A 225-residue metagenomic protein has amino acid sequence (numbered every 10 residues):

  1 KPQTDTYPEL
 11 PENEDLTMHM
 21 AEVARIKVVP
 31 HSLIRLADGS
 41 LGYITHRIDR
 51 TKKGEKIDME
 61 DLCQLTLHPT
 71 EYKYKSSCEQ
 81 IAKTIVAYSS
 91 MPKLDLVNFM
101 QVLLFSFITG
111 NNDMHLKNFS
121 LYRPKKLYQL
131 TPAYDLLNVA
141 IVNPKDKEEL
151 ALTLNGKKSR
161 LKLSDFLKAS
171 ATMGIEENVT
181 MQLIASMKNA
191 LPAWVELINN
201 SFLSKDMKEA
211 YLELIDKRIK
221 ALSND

Functional and structural regions predicted by a protein language model:
K1-K75, Y122, N178: Conserved ATP-binding subdomain of kinase catalytic cores across diverse folds
P8-A24, Y72, S77-I141: Conserved kinase catalytic-core segment
K27, M91-P92, M173-E177: Short coil/loop linkers at secondary-structure junctions
D61, L65-T84, Y122-N178: Catalytic-core segments of enzymes that bind and process phosphorylated/nucleotide-bearing substrates
A87, Y128, T172, E196-D225: Regulatory N- and C-terminal appendages and interdomain linkers associated with kinase/kinase-like NTP transferase
N178, L191-V195, D206: Charged substrate- and nucleic-acid-binding regions of tRNA-handling and nucleotidyl-transfer enzymes, centered on
I184-L191, I215, I219: Short amphipathic alpha-helical coiled-coil/interface segments
